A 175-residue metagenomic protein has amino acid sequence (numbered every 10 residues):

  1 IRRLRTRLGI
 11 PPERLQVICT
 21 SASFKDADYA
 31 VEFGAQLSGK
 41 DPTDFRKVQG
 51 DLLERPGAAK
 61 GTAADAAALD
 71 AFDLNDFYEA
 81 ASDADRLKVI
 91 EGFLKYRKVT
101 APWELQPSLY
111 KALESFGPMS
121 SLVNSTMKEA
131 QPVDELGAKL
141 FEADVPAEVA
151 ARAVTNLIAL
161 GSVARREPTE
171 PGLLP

Functional and structural regions predicted by a protein language model:
I1-I10, R14-Q16, T20-P175: Helicase motor interdomain insertion/brace
